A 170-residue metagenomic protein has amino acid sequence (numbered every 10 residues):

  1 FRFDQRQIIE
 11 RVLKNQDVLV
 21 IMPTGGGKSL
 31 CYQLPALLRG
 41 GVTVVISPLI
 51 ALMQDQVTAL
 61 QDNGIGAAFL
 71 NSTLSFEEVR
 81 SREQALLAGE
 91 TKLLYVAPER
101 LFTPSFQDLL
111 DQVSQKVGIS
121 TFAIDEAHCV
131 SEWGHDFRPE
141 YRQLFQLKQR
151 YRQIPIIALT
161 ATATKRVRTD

Functional and structural regions predicted by a protein language model:
F1-P23: Conserved pre-motif I regulatory segment
N15-P35, V44-L49, I157-A163: Walker A/P-loop
D17, G41-V44, G66, E90-L94 (+2 more regions): Loop/turn-to-beta-strand initiation segments
G26, Q33, L74-T121, C129-H135: Conserved helix/coil segment N-terminal to the catalytic DExD/H
L30, G41-L74, E78, A97-F102 (+1 more regions): Conserved Walker A/P-loop ATP-binding site and its immediately adjacent core in helicase/helicase-like ATPase domains
A36-L38, L60-D62, Q84-G89, Q112-V117 (+1 more regions): Conserved catalytic network of the ASCE P-loop NTPase/AAA+ motor domain
D111-D170: Post-DEXD/H (motif II) to motif III coupling segment of the RecA-like Helicase ATP-binding lobe
